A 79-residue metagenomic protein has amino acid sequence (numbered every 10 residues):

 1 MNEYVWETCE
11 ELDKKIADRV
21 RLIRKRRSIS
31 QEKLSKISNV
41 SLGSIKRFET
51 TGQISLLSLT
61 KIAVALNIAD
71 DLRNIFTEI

Functional and structural regions predicted by a protein language model:
M1-K15, A69, N74: N-terminal flexible/basic segments that precede or flank functional cores
D18-I37: Short basic helix-loop element that most often maps to the first helix and adjoining turn of HTH DNA-binding modules
V20, Q31, L42, L56-L59: Helix-turn-helix DNA-binding elements, focusing on the entry/boundary residues of the two helices that contact DNA
I37, R73-I79: C-terminal-biased regions
N39-I54: Recognition helix of helix-turn-helix/homeodomain-like DNA-binding domains that insert into the DNA major groove
T51-V64: Short, basic-rich loop-to-helix N-cap that marks the start of a DNA-contacting helix
